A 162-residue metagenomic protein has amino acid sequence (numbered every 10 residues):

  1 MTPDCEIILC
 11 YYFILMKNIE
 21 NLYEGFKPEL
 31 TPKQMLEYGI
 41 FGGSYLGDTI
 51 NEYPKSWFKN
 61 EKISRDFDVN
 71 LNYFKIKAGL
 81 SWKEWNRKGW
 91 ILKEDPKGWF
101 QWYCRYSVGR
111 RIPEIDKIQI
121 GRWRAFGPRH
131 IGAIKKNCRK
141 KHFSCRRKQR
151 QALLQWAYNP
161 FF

Functional and structural regions predicted by a protein language model:
D4-E6: Acidic, Ala/Val/Gly-enriched low-complexity intrinsically disordered segments
L9-E94, I131-A152: Compositionally biased, intrinsically disordered low-complexity regions enriched for acidic
Y12-F13, W99, C104, N159: Compositionally biased, intrinsically disordered low-complexity regions enriched in proline and serine
L80-D116: Extended amphipathic alpha-helical scaffold segments
G109-F162: An intrinsically disordered, low-complexity acidic/polar region
